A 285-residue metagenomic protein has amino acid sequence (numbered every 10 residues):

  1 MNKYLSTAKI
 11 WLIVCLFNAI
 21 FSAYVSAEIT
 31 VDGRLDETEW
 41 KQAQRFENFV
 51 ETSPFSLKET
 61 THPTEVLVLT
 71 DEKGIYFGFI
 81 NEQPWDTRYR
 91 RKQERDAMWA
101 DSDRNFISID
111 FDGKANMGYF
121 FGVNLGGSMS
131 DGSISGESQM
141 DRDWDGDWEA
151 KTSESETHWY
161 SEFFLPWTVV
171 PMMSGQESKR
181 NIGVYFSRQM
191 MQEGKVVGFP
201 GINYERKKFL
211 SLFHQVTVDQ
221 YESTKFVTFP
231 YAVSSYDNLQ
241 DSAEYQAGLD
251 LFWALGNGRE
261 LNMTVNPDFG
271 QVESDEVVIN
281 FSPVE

Functional and structural regions predicted by a protein language model:
M1-T7: N-terminal secretory signal peptides that target proteins for export/translocation
W11-S22: Bacterial N-terminal signal peptides
V25-E285: Structural preference for beta-rich elements and adjacent junctions enriched in aromatics
